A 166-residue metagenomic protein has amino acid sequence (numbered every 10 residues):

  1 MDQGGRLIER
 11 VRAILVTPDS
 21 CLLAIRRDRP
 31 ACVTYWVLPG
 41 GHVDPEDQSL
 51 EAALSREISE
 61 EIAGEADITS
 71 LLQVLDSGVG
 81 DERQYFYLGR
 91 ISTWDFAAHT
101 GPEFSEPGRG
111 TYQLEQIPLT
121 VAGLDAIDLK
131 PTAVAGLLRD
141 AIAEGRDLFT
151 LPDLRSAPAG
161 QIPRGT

Functional and structural regions predicted by a protein language model:
M1-L38, A66-S70: N-terminal strand-loop-strand
G5, I14, D76, E103-E106: Short secondary-structure boundary/capping segments
I8, L38, A66, E82-F86 (+1 more regions): Short connector loops at helix/strand junctions that flank enzyme active sites, especially segments positioning acidic
V16-C21, P30-C32, D44-P45, G80 (+1 more regions): Short, charged/polar surface micro-motifs in flexible loops or helix N-caps
R27-P30, F104-G108: Short, solvent-exposed aromatic-acidic interface loops
L38-L72: The catalytic Nudix box helix
S77-F104, Y112-V121, K130-A141: Active-site-adjacent beta-strand/loop module that shapes the phosphate/pyrophosphate-binding cleft
K130-T166: Charged phosphate-binding loop/patch that engages nucleotide di/tri-phosphates or the phosphate backbone of nucleic
